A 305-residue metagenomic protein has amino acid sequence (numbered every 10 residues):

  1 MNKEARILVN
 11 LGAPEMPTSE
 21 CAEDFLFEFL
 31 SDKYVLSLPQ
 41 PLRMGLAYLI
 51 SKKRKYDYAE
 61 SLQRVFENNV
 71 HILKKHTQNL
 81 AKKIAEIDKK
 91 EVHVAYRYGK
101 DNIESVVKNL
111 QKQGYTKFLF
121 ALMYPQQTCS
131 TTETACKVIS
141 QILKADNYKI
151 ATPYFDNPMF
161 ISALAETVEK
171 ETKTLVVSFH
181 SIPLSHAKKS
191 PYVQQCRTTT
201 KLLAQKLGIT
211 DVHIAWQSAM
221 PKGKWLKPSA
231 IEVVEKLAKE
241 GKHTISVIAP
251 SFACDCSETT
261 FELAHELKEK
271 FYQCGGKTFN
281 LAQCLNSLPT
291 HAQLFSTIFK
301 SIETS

Functional and structural regions predicted by a protein language model:
N2-S305: Active-site-proximal alpha-helix that buttresses catalytic centers in soluble enzyme cores
